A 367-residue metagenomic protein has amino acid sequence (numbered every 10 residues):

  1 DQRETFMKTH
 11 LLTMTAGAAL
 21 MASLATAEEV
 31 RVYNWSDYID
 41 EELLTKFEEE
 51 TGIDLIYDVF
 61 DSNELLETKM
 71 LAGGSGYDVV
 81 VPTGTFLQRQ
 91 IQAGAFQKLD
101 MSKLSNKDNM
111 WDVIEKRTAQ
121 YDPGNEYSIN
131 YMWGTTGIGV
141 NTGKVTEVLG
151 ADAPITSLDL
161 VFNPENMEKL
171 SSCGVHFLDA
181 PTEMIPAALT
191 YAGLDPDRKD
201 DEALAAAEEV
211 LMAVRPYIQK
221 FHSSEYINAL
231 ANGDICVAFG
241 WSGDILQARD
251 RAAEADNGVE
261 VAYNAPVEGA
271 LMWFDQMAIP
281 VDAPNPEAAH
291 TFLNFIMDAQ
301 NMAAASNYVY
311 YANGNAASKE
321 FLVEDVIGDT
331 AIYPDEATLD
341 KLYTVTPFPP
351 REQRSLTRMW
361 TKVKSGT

Functional and structural regions predicted by a protein language model:
T5-T26: Gram-negative bacterial Sec-dependent N-terminal signal peptides
E28-Q90: Early extracytoplasmic/lumenal segment of secretory-pathway proteins
V81, L87, I91-Y217, H222-A231: Extracytoplasmic ligand-binding site segments that recognize negatively charged/polar headgroups
F86-R89, V237-G258: A ligand-binding cleft/hinge motif common to bilobed small-molecule-binding domains
Q97-D108, A255-L271, P280-A283: Short beta-strand->loop
L204-A213, Q219, N257-A278: Periplasmic-binding protein-like
N228, E336-T367: Conserved C-terminal helix/tail region of periplasmic/extracytoplasmic solute-binding proteins
D275, P280-K341: Mature extracytoplasmic/periplasmic domains
